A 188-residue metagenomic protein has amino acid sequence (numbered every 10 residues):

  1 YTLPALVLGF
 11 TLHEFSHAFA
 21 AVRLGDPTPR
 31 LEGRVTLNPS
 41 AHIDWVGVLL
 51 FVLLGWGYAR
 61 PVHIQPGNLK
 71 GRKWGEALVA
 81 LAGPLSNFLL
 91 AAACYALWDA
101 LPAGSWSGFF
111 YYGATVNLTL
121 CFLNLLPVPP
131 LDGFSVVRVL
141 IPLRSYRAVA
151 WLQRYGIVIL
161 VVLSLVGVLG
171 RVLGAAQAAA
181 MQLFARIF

Functional and structural regions predicted by a protein language model:
Y1-F188: Hydrophobic transmembrane alpha-helices and their immediate loop junctions in multi-pass integral membrane proteins
